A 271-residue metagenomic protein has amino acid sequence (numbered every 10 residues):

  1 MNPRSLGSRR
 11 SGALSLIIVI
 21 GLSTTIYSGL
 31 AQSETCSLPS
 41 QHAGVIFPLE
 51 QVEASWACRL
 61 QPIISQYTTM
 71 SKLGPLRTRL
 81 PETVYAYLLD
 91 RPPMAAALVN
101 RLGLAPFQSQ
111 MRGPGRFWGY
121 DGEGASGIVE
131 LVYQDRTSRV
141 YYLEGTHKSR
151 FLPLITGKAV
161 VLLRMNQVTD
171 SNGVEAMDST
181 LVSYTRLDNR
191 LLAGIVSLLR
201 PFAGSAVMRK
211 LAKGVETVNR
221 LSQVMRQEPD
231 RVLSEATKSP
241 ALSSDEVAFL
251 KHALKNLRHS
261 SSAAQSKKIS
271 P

Functional and structural regions predicted by a protein language model:
M1-R9: N-terminal secretory signal peptides that target proteins for export/translocation
A13-T25: Bacterial N-terminal signal peptides
A31-G113: Hydrophobic ligand-binding cavity/cleft-lining segments
E34-V52, R164-P271: Terminal "cap-and-tail" regions of soluble proteins that handle hydrophobic small molecules
P75-T83, L89, P153, P201-A212: Soluble non-cytosolic domains of exported or imported proteins
L89, N100-L102, D121-G124, Y133-D135 (+3 more regions): A mature extracytoplasmic/lumenal domain signature
A95-W118, S239-N256: Short solvent-exposed beta->alpha transition segments
Q108-L163: Glycine-rich portal/gate segments that line the openings of hydrophobic small-molecule binding cavities
